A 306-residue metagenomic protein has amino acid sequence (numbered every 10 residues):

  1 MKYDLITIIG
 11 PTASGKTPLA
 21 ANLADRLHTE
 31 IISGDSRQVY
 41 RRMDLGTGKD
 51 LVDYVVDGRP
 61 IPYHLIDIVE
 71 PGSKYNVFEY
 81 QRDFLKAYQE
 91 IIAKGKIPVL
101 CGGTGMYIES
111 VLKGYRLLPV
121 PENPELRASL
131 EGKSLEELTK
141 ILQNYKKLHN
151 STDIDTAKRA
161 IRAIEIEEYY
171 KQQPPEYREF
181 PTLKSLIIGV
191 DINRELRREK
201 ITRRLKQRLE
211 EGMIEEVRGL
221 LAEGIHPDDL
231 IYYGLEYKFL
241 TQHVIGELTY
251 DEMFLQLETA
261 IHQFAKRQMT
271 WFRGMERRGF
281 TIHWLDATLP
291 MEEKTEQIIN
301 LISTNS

Functional and structural regions predicted by a protein language model:
M1-S306: Phosphate/pyrophosphate-binding catalytic cores of soluble transferases and nucleic-acid-acting enzymes
